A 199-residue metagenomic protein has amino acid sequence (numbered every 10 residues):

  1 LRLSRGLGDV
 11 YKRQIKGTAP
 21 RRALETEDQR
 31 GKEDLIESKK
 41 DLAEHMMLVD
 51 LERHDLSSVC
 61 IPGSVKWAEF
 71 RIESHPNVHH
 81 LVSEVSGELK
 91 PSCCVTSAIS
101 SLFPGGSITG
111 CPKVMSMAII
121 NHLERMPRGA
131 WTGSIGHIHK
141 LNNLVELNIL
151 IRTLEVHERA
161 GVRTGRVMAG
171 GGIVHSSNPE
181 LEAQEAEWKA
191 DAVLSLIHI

Functional and structural regions predicted by a protein language model:
R5-I197: Extended alpha-helical targeting/anchoring segments, especially N-terminal organellar/secretory targeting helices
